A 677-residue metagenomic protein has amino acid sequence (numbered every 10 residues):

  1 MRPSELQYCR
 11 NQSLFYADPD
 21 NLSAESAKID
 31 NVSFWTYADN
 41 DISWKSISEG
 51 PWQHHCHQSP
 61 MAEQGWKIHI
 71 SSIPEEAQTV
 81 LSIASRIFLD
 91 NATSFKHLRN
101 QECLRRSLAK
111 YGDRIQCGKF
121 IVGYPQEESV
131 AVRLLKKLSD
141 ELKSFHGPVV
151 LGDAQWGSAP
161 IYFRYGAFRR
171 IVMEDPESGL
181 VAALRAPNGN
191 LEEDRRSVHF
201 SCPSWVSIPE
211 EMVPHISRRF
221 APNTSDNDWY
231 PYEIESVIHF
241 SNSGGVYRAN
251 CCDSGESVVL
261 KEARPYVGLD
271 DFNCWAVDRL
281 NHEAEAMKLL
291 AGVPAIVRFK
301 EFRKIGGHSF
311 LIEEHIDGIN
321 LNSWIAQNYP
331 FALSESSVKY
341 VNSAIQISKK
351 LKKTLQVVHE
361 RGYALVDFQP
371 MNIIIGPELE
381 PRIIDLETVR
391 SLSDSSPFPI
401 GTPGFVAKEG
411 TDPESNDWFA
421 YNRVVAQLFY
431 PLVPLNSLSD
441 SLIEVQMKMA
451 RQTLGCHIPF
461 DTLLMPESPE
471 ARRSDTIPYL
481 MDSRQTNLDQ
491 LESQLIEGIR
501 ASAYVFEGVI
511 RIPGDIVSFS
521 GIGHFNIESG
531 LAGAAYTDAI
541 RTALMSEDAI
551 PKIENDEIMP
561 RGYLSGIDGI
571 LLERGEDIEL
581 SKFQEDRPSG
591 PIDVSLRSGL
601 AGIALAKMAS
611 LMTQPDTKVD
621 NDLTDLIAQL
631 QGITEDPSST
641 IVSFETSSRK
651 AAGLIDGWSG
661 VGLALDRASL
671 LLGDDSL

Functional and structural regions predicted by a protein language model:
R2-A24, G179-S236: Juxta-kinase regulatory segment immediately upstream of eukaryotic protein kinase catalytic domains
D18, E128, R133-E141, F145-V206 (+1 more regions): Helical subdomain adjoining the active site within ATP-dependent kinase catalytic cores
S33-P51, P214-D253: ATP-binding glycine-rich phosphate-binding loop
Q64-P74, E235-E283: ATP-binding glycine-rich loop module of kinase domains
E285-A295: Structural motif at the C-terminus of the N-lobe alphaC helix and the adjacent alphaC-beta4 loop of the Hanks-type
R298-S309: Short beta-strand micro-motifs within the conserved protein kinase catalytic domain, predominantly in the N-lobe
L355-P370, I375-G376: Catalytic-loop of the protein kinase fold
T388-A450: C-lobe/activation-segment region of protein kinase-like
